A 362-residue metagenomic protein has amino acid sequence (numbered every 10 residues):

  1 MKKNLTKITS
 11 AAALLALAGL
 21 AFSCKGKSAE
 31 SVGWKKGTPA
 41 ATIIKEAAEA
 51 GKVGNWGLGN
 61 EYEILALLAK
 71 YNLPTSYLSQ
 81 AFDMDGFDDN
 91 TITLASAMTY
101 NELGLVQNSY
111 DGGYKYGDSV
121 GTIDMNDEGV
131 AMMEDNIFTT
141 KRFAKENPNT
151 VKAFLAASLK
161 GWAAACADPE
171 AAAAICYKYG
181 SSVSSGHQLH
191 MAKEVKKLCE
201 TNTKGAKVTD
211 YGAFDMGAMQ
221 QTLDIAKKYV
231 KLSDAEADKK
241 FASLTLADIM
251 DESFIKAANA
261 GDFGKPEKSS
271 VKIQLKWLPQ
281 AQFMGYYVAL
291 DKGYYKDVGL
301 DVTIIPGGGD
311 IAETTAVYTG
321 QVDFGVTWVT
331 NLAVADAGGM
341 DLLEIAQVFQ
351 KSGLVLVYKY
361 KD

Functional and structural regions predicted by a protein language model:
M1-A11: Bacterial N-terminal signal peptides that target proteins for export
A11-L17: Core hydrophobic alpha-helical transmembrane segments of single-pass membrane proteins
L20-S23: C-terminal motif of bacterial Sec signal peptides marking the signal peptidase cleavage site
K27-Y100, S119-M125, V130-A131, D251-D362: Short, glycine-/small- and polar/acidic-enriched structural segments that line small-molecule recognition paths
P74-L78, K115-V120, S182-K197, L232-T245: Short, surface-exposed acidic
Q80-S184, D323, T330-N331, Y360-K361: Pocket-lining segment of extracytoplasmic ligand-binding domains
E146-D234: Secondary-structure end/capping motifs
M219-S270: Conserved C-terminal helix/tail region of periplasmic/extracytoplasmic solute-binding proteins
